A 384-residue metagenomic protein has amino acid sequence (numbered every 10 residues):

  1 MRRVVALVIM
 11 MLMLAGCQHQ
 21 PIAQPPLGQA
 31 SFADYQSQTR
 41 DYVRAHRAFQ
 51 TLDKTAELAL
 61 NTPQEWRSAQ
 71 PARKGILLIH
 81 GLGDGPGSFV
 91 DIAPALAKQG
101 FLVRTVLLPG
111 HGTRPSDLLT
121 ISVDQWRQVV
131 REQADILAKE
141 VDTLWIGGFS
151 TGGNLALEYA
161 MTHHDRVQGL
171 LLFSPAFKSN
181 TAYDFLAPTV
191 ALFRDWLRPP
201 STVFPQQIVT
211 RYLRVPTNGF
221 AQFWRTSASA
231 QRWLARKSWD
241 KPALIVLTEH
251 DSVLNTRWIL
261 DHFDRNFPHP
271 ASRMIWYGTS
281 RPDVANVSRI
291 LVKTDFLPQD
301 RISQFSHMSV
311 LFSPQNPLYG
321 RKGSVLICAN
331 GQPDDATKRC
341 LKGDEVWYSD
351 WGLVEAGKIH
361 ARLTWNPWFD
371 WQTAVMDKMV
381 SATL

Functional and structural regions predicted by a protein language model:
L14-G16: C-terminal motif of bacterial Sec signal peptides marking the signal peptidase cleavage site
Q18-Q20: Bacterial signal peptide processing site
L58-H111: Short, surface-exposed "cap/lid" segments of acyl-processing enzymes
E65-Q70, V215-G357, A361-A382: Serine-hydrolase catalytic core
R114-E140, W145: Catalytic nucleophile-loop/oxyanion-hole region of alpha/beta-hydrolase and closely related hydrolase-like folds
G147-G152, A156: Gly/Ala-rich beta-loop-alpha elbow adjacent to hydrolase catalytic centers
L171-A182: Active-site nucleophile loop of the alpha/beta-hydrolase fold
